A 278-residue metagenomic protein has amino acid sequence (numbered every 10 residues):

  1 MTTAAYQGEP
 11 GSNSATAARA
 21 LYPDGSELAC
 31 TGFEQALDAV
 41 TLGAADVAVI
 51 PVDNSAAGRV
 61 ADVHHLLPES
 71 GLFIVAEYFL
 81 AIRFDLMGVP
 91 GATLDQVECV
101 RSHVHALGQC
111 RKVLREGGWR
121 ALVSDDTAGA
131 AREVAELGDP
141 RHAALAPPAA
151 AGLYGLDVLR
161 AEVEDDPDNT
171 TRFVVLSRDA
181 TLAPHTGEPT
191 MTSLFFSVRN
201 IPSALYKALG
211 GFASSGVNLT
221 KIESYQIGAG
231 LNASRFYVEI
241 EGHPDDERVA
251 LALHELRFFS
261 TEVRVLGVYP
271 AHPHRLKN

Functional and structural regions predicted by a protein language model:
M1-N278: Domain-level signature for soluble enzymes in the chorismate/prephenate branch of the shikimate pathway
